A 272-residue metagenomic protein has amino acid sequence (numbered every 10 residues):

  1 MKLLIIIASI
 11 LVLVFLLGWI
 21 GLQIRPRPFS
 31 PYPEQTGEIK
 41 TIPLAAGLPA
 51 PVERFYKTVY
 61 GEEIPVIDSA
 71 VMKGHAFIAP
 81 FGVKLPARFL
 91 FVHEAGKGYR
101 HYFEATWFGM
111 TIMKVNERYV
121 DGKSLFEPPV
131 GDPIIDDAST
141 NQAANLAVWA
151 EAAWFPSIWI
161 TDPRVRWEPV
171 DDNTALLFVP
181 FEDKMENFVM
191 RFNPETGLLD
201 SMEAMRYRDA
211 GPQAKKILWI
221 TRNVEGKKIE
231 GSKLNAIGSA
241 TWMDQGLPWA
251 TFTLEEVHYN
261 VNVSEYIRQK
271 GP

Functional and structural regions predicted by a protein language model:
I5-Q23: Hydrophobic membrane-insertion alpha-helices, especially the h-region of bacterial N-terminal signal peptides
R25-V71: N-terminal leader/targeting segments and the immediate start of mature chains
R54-D132: N-terminal mature ectodomain segment of secretory-pathway/periplasmic proteins
V66-K73, A95-Y102, V170-F178, D200-S201 (+1 more regions): Short, hydrophobic/aromatic-rich segments at coil-to-beta transitions
F89-A95, E117, P163-V170, M190-R191 (+1 more regions): Short, exposed beta-strand/loop patches in secreted or surface proteins that constitute
A105-T111, E127-I134, A204-D209, S239-G246: Short, solvent-exposed aromatic-acidic interface loops
F126-E182, Q213, K270: Flexible, processing/modification-adjacent segments and terminal tails in exported/periplasmic/extracellular proteins
L176-S264: Gly/Pro-enriched, hydrophobic low-complexity segments that function as extracytoplasmic propeptides/linkers
